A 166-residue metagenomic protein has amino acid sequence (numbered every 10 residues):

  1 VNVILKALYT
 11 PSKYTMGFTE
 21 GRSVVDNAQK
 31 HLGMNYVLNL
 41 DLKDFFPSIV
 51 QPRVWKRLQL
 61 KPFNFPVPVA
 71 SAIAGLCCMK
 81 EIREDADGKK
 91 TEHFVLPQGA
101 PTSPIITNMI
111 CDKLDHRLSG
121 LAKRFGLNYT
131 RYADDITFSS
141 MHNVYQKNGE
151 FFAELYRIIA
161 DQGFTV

Functional and structural regions predicted by a protein language model:
N2-D44: Active-site-proximal segment of RNA-dependent polymerases
K30-A133, T137-V166: Conserved polymerase palm-domain catalytic core
